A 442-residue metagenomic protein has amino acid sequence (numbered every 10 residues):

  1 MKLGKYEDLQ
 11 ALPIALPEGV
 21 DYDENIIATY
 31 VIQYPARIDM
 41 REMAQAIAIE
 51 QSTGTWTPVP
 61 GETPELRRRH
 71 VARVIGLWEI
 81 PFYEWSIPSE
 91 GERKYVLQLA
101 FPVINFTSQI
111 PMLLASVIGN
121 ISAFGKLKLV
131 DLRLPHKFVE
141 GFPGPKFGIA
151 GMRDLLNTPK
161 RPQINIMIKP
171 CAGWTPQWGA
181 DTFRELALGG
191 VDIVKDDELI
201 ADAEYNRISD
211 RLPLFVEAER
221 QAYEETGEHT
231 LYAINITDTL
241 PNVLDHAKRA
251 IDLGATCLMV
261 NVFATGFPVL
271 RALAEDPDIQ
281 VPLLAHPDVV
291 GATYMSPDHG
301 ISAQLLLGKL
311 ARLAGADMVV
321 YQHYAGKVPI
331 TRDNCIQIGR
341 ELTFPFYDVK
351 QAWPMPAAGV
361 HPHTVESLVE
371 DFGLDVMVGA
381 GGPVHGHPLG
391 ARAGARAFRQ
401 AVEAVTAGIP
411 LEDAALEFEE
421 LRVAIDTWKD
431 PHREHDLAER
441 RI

Functional and structural regions predicted by a protein language model:
M1-A187: N-terminal capping/small domains of soluble enzymes
M1-N25, R392-I442: N-terminal charge/polar-biased segments
Y30-I38, P162-D181, T230-N242, V289-Q304 (+1 more regions): Active-site mouth loops of central-metabolism enzymes
G179, I208, L212-F215, V243 (+2 more regions): Aromatic/hydrophobic pocket-lining residues that form the small-molecule binding cavity in soluble enzyme cores
V191-L212, H323-P329: Glycine-rich, proline-tolerant flexible connector loops at the mouths of alpha/beta enzymes
I208-P213, V269-D278, V328-T343, G386-I425: C-terminal helical cap(s) of enzyme catalytic domains, especially alpha/beta-barrels
R211, F215, Y223-T230, D238-I251: N-terminal active-site wall of soluble small-molecule enzyme domains
D245-K248, L253-A380, A393, A397: Catalytic alpha/beta core domains of metabolic enzymes, predominantly
